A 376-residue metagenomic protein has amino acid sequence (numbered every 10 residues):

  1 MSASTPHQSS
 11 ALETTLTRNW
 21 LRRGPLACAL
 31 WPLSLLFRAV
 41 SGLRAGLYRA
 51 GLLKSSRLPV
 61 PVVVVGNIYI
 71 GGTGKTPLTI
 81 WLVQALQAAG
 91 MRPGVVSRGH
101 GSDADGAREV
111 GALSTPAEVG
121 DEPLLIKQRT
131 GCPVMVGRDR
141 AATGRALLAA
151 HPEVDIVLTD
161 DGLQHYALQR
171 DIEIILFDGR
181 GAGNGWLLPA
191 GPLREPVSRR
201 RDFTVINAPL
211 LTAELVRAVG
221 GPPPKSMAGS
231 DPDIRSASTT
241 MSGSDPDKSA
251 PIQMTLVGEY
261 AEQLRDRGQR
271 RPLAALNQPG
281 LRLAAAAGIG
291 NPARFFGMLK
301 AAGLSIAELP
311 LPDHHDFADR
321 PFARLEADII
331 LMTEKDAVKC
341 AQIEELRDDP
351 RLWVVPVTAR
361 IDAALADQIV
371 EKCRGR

Functional and structural regions predicted by a protein language model:
S2-W20, A182-S226, D245-I329: C-terminal accessory "lid"/substrate-recognition subdomains
H7-P61: A transmembrane-helix-recognition feature enriched in membrane-embedded lipid enzymes and envelope glyco-/phospholipid
L36, T76, I126, D160 (+3 more regions): Residue-level signal for inorganic ion chemistry
G46-A112: Walker A (P-loop) phosphate-binding motif
G99-P224: Phosphate/Mg2+-binding loops and adjacent switch elements in nucleotide/diphosphate-handling enzyme cores
A228-D233, T239-P246: Intrinsically disordered, low-complexity segments enriched in serine/proline and basic residues
E259, P312-D316, D349-G375: Short, flexible loop segments at boundaries between secondary-structure elements
I329-K335: Acidic beta-strand-to-loop metal/phosphate-binding motif
